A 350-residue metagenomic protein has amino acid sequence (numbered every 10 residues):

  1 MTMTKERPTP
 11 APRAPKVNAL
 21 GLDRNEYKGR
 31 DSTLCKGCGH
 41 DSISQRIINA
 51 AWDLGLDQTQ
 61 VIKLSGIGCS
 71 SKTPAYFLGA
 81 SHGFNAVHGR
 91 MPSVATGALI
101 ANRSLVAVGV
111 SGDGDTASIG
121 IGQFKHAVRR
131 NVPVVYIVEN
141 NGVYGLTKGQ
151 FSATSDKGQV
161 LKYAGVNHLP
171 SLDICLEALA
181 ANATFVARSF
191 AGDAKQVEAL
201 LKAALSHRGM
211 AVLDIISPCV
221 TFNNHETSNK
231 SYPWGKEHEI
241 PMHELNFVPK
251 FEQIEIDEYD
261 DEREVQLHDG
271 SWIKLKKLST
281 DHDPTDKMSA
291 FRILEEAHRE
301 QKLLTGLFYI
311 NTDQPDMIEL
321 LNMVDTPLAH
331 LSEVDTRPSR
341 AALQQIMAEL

Functional and structural regions predicted by a protein language model:
T2-L105, T326-L350: Thiamine diphosphate
T2-L20, C219-L350: Flexible, low-complexity linker and terminal segments
L22, S104, S152-A204: Conserved thiamine diphosphate
R30, D57-V61, A80-H82, A101-A107 (+5 more regions): Short coil/turn connectors at secondary-structure junctions
I67-C69, N141-V143, D193, I216-F222 (+1 more regions): Glycine-rich beta-alpha junction loops
I67-G145, E198: Thiamine diphosphate
D115-S118, F190-E198, D283-T285: Active-site glycine- and acidic-residue-rich loops that bind and position anionic ligands or nucleotide-like cofactors
T184-H238: ATP/pyrophosphate-binding catalytic subdomain of soluble kinases
